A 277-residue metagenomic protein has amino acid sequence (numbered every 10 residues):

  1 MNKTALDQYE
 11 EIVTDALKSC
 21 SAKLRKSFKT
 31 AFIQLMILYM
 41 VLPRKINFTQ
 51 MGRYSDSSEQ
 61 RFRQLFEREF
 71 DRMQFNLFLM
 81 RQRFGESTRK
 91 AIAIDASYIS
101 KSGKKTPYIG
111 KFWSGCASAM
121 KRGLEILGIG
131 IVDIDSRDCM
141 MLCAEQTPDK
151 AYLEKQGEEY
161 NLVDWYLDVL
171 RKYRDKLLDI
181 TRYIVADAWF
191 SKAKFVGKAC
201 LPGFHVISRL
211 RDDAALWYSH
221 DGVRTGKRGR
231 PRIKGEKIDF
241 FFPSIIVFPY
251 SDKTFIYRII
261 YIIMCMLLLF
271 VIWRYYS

Functional and structural regions predicted by a protein language model:
M1-C20, L24-F28, F32, T88 (+2 more regions): Single, function-defining residue in the core of a domain
C20-L35, Y39-K104, K172, G226 (+2 more regions): Electropositive nucleic-acid engagement tracts
I37-V41, G52, G115-C116, Q156 (+1 more regions): Short, charged/polar micro-motifs that form catalytic or ligand-binding hotspots
L38, L65-M140, P148, P249-F270 (+1 more regions): Active-site-proximal, Lys/Arg-enriched surface segment that forms a nucleic-acid-binding/basic interface patch
P43, R72-F75, K121, A188-S191 (+1 more regions): Short, glycine/acidic-rich beta->alpha junctions
